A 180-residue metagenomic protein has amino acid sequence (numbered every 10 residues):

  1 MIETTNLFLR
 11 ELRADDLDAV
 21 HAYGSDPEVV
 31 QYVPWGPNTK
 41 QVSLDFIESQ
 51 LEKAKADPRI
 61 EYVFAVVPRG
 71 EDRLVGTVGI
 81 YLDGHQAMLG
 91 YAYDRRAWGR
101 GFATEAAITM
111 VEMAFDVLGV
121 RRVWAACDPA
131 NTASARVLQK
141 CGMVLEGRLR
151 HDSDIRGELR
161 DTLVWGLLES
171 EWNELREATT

Functional and structural regions predicted by a protein language model:
M1-Q31, E48, V63-T180: Acyl-donor (CoA/ACP) binding surface of acyl/acetyltransferases
G24, V33, A54-A56: Hydrophobic residues in alpha-helical segments
V30-N38: A short gly/proline-enriched turn/hairpin at secondary-structure junctions
T39-R59: Active-site rim helix/loop that mediates acceptor-substrate recognition in acyltransferases
